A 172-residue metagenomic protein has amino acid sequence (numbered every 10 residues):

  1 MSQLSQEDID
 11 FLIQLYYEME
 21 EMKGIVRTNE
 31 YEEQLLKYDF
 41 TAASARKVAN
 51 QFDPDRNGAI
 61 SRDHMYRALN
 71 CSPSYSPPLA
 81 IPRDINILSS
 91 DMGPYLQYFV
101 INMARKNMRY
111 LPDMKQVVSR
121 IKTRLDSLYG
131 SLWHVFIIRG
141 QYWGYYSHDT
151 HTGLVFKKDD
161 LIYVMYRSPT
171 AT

Functional and structural regions predicted by a protein language model:
E7-I25, A42-R67: Primarily EF-hand calcium-binding motifs
F11-E18, Q34-K37, V48-Q51, A68 (+5 more regions): Alpha-helical recognition domains of nuclear gene-regulatory proteins
T28, E32-L36, F40: Alpha-helical protein-protein interaction scaffolds
T28, L79-R83, L96-M103: Surface-exposed beta-strand-to-loop junctions that form interaction patches on eukaryotic regulatory domains
S74-D91: Surface-exposed beta-loop interaction hotspot
S90-L125: Alpha/propeptide regions of enzymes that mature by internal proteolysis
D113-L161: Short, structured protein-protein interaction patches enriched in aromatics and acidic/basic residues, typified by
K157-T172: C-terminal helix/juxtamembrane-tail motif
